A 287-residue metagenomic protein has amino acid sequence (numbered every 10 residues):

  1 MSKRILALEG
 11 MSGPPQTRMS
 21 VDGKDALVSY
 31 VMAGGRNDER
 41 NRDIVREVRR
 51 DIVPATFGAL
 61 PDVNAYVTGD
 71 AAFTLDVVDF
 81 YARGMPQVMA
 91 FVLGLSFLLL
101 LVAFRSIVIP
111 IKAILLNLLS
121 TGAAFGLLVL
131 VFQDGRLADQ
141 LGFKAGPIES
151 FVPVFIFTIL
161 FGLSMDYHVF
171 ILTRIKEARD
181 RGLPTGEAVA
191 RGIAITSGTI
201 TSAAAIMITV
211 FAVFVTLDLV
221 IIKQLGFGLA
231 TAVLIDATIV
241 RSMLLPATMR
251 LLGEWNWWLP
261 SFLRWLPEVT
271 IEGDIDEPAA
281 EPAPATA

Functional and structural regions predicted by a protein language model:
M1-A138, T286: Structured non-transmembrane domains adjacent to transmembrane bundles in polytopic membrane proteins
D70, T74, V78, I107 (+5 more regions): Alpha-helical membrane-protein architecture signal
L95, L99-L101, S197-E254: Hydrophobic, glycine/alanine-rich multi-pass transmembrane helices and their short helix-loop junctions in large
R105-L115, D134-I156, T216-T231, L244: Membrane-water interface of transmembrane alpha-helices in multipass transporters/channels
T158-A178, I200: Short helical (or helix-break) motifs at transmembrane helix termini and adjacent helical loops in multi-pass membrane
R179-T201: Helix-loop junctions and hydrophobic alpha-helical segments within the transmembrane domains of large membrane
S242-A287: Interfacial helix-loop-helix hairpins and adjacent transmembrane helices of multi-pass alpha-helical membrane proteins
